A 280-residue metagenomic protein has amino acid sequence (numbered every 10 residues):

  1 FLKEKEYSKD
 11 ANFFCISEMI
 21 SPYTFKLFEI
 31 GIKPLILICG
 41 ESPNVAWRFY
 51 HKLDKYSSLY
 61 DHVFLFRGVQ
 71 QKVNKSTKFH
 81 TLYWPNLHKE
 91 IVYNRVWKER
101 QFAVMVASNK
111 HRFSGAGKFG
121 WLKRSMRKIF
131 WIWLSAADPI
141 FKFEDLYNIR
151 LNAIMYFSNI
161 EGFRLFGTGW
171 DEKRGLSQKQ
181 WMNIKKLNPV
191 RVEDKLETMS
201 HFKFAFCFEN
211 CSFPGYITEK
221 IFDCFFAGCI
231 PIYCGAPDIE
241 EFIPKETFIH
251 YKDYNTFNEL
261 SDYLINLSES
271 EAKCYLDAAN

Functional and structural regions predicted by a protein language model:
F1-I249, L267, E271: Nucleotide-sugar donor-binding catalytic core of glycosyltransferases
N152, E259-Y263, A278: Alpha-helical elements of Rossmann-like donor-binding domains used by nucleotide-donor carbohydrate transfer enzymes
D194, H250, F257, L276-N280: Contiguous, function-dense segments enriched for cysteine-driven chemistry and partner/ligand-binding capacity
D223, T256-E259: An acidic, carboxylate-rich microenvironment
F248-T256, Y263-N266: Short acidic-hydrophobic, aromatic-tinged amphipathic segments that line or gate anion-handling sites
I265-N280: Conserved donor-nucleotide binding/catalytic region of nucleotide-linked donor-dependent transferases
